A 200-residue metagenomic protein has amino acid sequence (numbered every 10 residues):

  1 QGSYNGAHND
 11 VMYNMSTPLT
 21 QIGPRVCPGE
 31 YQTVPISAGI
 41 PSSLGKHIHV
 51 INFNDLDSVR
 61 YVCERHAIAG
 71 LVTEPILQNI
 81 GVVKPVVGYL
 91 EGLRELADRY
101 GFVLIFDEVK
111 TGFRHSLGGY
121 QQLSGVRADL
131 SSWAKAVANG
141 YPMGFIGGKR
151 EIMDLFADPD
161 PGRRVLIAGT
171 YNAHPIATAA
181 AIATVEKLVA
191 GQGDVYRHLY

Functional and structural regions predicted by a protein language model:
Q1-A69: PLP-dependent aspartate aminotransferase-fold enzymes
H8-S16, V82-V83, R114-G119, P142-F145 (+1 more regions): Short acidic, glycine/serine/threonine-rich loops at helix termini
N9-M12, S124-F156, A173-T178: Active-site PLP attachment segment
I48, L71, L93, F106-D107 (+4 more regions): Buried hydrophobic positions in well-ordered alpha/beta secondary-structure cores of metabolic enzymes
V62, A67-G70, V83-S116: Catalytic PLP-binding core of fold-type I/II PLP enzymes
V72-L77: Short beta-strands and strand-loop turn motifs
M143-G169, A181-V189: Conserved core segment of the aminotransferase class I/II
T184-Y200: Structural signature of PLP-dependent enzymes
